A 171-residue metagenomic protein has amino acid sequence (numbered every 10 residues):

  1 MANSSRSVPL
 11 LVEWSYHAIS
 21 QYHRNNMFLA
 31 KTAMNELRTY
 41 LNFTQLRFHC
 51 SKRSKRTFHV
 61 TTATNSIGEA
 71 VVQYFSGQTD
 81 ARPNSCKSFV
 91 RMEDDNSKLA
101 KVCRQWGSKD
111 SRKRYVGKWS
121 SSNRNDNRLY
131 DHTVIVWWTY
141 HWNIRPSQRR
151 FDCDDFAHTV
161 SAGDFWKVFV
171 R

Functional and structural regions predicted by a protein language model:
M1-R171: Mature extracellular or lumenal effector domains of secreted proteins and single-pass membrane receptors/adhesion
